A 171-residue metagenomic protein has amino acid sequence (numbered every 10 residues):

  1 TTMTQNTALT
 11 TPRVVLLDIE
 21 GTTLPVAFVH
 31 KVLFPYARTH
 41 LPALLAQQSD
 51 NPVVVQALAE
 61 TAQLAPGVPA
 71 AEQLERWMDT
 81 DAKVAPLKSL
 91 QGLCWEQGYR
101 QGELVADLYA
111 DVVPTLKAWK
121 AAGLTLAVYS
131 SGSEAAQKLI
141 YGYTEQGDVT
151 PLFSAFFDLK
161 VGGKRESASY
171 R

Functional and structural regions predicted by a protein language model:
T1-T2: Short, Lys/Arg-enriched N-terminal segments with co-localized hydrophobic residues within the first ~10-30 amino acids
L9-V29: Asp-based phosphoryl-transfer active-site loop
T22-T23, H30, W95-E96, S133-A135: Short, solvent-exposed loop/turn segments at secondary-structure junctions
A27-R76: Conserved phosphoryl-transfer catalytic core
A65-A110: Metal-dependent phosphoesterase signature
W77-L90, S131-E145: Short, compositionally biased "basic patch" segments
Q101-T144: Substrate-recognition element of Asp-dependent hydrolases with the DxDx(T/V) motif
S133-R171: Substrate-recognition "cap/lid" segment bordering the active-site pocket of phosphatases
